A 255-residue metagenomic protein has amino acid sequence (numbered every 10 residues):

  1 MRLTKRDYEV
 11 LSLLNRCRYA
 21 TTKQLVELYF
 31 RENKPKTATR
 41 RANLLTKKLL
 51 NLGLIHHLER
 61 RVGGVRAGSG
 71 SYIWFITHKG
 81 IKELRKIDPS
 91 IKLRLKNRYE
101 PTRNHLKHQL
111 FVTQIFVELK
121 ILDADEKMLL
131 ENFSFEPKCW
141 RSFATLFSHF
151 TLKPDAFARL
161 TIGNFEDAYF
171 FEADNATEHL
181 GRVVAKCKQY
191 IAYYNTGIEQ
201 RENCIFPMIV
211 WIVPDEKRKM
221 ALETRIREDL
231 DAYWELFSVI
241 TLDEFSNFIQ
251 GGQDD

Functional and structural regions predicted by a protein language model:
M1-E100: Nuclease-adjacent, charged terminal/linker segments that flank catalytic cores
T4, P35, T39, H105 (+2 more regions): Flexible, glycine- and charge-enriched loops at secondary-structure boundaries
Y29, T46-L50, I115-D123, Y190-I198 (+1 more regions): Hydrophobic, Leu/Ile/Phe/Ala-enriched alpha-helical segments that form helix-helix packing faces
K82-N132: Amphipathic alpha-helical dimerization/coiled-coil segments that flank or bridge DNA-binding/regulatory modules
E118, M128-Y169, E178-A185: Active-site metal-binding core of divalent-cation-utilizing nuclease and nuclease-like domains
A156-D255: C-terminal regulatory/effector modules of DNA-binding transcriptional regulators
